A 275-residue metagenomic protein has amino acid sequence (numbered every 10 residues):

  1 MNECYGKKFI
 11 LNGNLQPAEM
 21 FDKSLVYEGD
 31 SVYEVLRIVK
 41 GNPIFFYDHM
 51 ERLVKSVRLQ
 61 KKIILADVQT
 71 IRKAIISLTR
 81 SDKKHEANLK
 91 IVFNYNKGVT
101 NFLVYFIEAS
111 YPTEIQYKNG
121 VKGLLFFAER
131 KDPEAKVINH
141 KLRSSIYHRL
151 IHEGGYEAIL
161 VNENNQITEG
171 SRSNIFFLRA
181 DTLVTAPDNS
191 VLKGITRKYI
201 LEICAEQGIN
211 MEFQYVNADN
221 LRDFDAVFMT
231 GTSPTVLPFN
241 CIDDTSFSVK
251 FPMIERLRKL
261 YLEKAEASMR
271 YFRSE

Functional and structural regions predicted by a protein language model:
M1-S77, N96-E275: Helix-start/capping segments and mature chain N-termini
S81-F93: Ordered, amphipathic secondary-structure segments that act as subunit-interaction surfaces in large macromolecular
